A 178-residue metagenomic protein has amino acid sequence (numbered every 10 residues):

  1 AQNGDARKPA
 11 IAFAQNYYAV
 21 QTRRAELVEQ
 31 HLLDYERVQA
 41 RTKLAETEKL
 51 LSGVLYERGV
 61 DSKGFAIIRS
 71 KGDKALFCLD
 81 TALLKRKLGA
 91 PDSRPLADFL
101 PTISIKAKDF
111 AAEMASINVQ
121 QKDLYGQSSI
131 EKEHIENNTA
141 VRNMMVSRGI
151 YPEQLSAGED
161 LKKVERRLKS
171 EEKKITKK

Functional and structural regions predicted by a protein language model:
A1-K178: Positively charged, phosphate-engaging catalytic surfaces used for nucleic-acid and nucleotide handling
